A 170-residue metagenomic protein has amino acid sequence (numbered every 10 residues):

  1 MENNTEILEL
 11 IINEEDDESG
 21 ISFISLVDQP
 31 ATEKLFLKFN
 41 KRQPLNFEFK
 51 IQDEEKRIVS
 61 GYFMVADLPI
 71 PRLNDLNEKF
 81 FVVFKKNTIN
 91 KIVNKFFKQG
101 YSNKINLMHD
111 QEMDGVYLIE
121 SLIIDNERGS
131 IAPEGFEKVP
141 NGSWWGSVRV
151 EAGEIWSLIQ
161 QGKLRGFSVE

Functional and structural regions predicted by a protein language model:
M1-E170: Signature of dsDNA virion morphogenesis modules
